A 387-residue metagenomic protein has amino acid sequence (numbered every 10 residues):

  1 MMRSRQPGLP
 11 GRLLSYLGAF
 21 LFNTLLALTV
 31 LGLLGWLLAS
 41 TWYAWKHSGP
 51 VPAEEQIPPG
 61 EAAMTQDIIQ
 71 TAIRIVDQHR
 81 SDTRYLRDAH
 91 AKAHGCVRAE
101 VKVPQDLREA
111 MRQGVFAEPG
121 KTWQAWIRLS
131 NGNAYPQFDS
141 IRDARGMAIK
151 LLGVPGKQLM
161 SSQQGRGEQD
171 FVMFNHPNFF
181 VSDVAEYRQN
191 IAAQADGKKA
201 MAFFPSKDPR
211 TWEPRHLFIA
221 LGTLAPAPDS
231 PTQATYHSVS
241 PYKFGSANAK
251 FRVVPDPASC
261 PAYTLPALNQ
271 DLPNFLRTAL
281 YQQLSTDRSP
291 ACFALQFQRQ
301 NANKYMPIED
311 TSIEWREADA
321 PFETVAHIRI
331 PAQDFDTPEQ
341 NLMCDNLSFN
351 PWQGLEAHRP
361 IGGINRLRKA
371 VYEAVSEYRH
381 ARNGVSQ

Functional and structural regions predicted by a protein language model:
M1-R5: Short, intrinsically disordered terminal tails adjacent to the first/last structured region
G8-L31: N-terminal Sec-pathway targeting helices
L17, G35-Q387: Active-site-adjacent core segments of small-molecule enzymes
